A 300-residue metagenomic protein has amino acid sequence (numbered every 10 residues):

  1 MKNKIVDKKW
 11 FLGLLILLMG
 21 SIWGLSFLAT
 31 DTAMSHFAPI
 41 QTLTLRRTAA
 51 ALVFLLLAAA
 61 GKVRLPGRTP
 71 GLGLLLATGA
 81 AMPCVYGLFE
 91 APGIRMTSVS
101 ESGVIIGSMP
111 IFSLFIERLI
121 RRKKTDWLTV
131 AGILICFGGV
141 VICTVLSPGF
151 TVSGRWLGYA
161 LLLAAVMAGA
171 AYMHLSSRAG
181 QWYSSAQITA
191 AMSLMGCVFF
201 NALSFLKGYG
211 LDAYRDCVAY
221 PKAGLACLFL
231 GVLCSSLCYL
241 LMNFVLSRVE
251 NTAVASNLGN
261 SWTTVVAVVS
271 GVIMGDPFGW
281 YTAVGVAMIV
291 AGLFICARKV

Functional and structural regions predicted by a protein language model:
M1-T44, T151-R178, V198-A202, V268-V269: Glycine-/small-residue-enriched transmembrane alpha-helix faces in small-molecule transporters and effluxers
K2-N3, R47-T48, L56, A223 (+1 more regions): C-terminal-most transmembrane helix of multi-pass membrane proteins
K8-L12, H36-I40, T44, G67-G73 (+3 more regions): Juxtamembrane helix-entry segments on the extracytoplasmic side of multipass membrane proteins
S21-I22, S26-F27, L55-I106, I142 (+1 more regions): Specific transmembrane alpha-helical segments of multi-pass solute transporters/efflux pumps, especially DMT/EamA
H36-V85, F112-S113, A168-L175, T189-G210 (+1 more regions): Transmembrane alpha-helices of multi-pass small-molecule transport proteins
L43-L45, G87, S102-S108, L175-V198 (+1 more regions): Helix-helix packing/entry segments at the starts of transmembrane helices
V53-L65, M109-L134, T263-V284: C-terminal transmembrane-helix exit sites in multi-pass transporters
F54, L76, T125-S147, F200 (+2 more regions): Hydrophobic transmembrane alpha-helices of multi-pass small-molecule transport proteins
